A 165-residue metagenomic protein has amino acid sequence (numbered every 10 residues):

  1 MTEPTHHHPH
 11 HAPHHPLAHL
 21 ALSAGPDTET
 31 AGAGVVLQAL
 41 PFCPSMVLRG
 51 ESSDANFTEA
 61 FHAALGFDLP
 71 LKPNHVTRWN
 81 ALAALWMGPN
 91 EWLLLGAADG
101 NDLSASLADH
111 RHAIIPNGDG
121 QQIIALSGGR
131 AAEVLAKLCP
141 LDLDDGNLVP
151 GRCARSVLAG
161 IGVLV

Functional and structural regions predicted by a protein language model:
M1-V165: Basic, glycine/lysine-rich polyanion-binding surfaces/domains
